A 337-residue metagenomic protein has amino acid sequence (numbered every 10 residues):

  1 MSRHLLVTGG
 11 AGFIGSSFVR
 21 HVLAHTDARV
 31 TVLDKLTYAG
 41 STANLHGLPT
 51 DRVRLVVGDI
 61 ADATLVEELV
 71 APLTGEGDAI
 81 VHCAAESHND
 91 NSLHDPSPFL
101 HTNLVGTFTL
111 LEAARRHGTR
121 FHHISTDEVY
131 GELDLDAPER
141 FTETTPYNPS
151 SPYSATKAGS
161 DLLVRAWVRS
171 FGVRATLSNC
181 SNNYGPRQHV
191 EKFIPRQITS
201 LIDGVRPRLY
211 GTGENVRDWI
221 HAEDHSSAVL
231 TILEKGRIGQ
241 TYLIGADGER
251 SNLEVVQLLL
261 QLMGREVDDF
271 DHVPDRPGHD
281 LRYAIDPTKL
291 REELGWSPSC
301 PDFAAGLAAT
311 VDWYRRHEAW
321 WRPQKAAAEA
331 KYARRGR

Functional and structural regions predicted by a protein language model:
M1-N183, A309, W313-H317, A327-R335: N-terminal Rossmann-like NAD(P)+-binding domain of SDR-like oxidoreductases, especially those catalyzing
L6, G58-A61, A79, T109 (+1 more regions): C-terminal substrate-binding subdomain of Rossmann-fold SDR/epimerase-dehydratase oxidoreductases
A39-S41, G131-L133, P186-R187, S251-N252 (+1 more regions): A short beta-to-alpha transition loop/helix N-cap that caps and shapes the active-site region
T42, E67, L93, V190-I194 (+3 more regions): Conserved strand-to-helix beginnings and helix N-cap segments that scaffold or border functional pockets
L65, P98, V105, H189 (+2 more regions): Residue-level recognition of oxygen-bearing side chains
P138, P149-T156, P186, V190-I194 (+1 more regions): The catalytic Tyr-centered alpha-helix of NAD(P)H-dependent dehydrogenases
G159, L163, W167, Q197 (+2 more regions): Hydrophobic alpha-helix immediately C-terminal to the catalytic Tyr-X-X-X-Lys motif of short-chain
